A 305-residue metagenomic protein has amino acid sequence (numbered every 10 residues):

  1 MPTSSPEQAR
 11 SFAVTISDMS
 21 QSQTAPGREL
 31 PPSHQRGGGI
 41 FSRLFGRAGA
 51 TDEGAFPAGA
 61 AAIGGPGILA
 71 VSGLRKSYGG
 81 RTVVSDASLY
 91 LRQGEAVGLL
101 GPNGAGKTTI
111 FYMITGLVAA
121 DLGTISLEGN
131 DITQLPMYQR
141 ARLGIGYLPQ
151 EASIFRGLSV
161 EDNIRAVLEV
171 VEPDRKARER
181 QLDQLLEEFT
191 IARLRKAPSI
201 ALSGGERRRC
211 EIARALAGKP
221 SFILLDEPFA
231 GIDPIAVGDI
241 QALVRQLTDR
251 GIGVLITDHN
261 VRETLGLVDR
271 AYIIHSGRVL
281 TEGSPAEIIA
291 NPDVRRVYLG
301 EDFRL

Functional and structural regions predicted by a protein language model:
L100-P102: The feature captures the beta-strand-to-loop junction immediately N-terminal to the Walker
T115: Helix-to-loop junction immediately C-terminal to a conserved catalytic motif
K176-L194, Q241-R245: Conserved ABC ATPase "signature" region
P198-L202, E206: Conserved ABC ATPase signature
K219: Conserved catalytic motifs of ABC-family nucleotide-binding domains
I223-E227: Catalytic Walker B motif of ABC-type/P-loop ATPase nucleotide-binding domains
